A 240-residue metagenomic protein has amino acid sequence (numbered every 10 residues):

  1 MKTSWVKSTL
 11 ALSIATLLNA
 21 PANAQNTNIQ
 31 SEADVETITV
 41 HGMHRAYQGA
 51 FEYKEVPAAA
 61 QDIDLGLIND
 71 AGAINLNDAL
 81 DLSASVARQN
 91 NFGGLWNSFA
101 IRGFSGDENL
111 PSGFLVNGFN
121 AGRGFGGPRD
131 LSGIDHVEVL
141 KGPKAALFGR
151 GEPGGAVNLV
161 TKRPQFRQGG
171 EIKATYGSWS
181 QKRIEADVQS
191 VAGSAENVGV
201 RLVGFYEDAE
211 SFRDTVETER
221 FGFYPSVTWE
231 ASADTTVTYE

Functional and structural regions predicted by a protein language model:
M1-Q30: Cleavable N-terminal targeting peptides that direct proteins into the secretory/outer-membrane pathway or into
M1-S4, T16, S105, Y176-S178 (+1 more regions): Short, flexible loop/turn elements at secondary-structure junctions
A33-R167: Acidic, small-polar-rich N-terminal luminal/periplasmic segments of exported/outer-membrane proteins
L110, R123, S132-D135, A146-F223 (+1 more regions): Outer-membrane beta-barrel translocator/receptor signature
T238-E240: Outer-membrane beta-barrel translocator/channel fold
